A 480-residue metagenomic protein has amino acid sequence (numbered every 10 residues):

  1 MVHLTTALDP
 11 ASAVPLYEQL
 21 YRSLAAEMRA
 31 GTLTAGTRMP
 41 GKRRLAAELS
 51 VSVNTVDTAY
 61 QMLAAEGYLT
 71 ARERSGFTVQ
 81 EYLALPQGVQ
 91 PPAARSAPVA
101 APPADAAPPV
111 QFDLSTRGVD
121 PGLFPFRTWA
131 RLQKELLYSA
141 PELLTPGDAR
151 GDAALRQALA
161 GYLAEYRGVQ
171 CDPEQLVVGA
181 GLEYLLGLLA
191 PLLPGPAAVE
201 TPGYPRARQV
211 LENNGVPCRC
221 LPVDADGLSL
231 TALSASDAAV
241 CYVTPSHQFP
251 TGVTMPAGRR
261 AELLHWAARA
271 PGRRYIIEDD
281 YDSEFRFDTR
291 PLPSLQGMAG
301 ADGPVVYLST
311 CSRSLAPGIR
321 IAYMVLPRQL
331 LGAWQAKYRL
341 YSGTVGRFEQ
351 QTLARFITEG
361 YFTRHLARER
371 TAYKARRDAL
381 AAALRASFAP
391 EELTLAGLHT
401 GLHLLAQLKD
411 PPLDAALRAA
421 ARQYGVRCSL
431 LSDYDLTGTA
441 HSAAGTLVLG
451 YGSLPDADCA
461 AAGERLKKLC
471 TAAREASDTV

Functional and structural regions predicted by a protein language model:
M1-K134, P141-L144, L330, Q335 (+8 more regions): N-terminal basic, amphipathic alpha-helical segments
R74, M298-W334: Active-site PLP attachment segment
V119, S246-Q248, R313: Short glycine-rich anion-binding loops that position phosphate/pyrophosphate groups of nucleotides and phosphorylated
Q133, A140-G272, E284, D288-D302 (+4 more regions): Conserved core of the PLP fold type I
P217, Y275, V426-R427: Residue-level detector of anion-binding/catalytic polar loops
